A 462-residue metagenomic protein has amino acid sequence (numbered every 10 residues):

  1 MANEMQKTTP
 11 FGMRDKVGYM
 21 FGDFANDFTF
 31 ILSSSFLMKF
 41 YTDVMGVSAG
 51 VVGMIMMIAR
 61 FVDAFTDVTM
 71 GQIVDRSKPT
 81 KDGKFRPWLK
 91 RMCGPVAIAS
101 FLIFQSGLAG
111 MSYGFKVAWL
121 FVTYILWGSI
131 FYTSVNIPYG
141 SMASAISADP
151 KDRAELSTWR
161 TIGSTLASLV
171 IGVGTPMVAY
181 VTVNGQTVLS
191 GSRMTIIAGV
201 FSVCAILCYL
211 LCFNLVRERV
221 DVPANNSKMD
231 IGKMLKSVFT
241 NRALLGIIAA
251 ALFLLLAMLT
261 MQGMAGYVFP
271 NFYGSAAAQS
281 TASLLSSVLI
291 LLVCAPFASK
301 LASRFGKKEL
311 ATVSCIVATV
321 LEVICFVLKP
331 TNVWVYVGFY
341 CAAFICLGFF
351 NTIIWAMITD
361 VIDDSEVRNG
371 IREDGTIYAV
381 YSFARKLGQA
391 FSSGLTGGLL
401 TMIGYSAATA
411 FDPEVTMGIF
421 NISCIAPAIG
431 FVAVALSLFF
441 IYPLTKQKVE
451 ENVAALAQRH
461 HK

Functional and structural regions predicted by a protein language model:
A2-K462: Membrane-embedded alpha-helical bundles of multi-pass transporters/translocases, especially carrier/permease families
